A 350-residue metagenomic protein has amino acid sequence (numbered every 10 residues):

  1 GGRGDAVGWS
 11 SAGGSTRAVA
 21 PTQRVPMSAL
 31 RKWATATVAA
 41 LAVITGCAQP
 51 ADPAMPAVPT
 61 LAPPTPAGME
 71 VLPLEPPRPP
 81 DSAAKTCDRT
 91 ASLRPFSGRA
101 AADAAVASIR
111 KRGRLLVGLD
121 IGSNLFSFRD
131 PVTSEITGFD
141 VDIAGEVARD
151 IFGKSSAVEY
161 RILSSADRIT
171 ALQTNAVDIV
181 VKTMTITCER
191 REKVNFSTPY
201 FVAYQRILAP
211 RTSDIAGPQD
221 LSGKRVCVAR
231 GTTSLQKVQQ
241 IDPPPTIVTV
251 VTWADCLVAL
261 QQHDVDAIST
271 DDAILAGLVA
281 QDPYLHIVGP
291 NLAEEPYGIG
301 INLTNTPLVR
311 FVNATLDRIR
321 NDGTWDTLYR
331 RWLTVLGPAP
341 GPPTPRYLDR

Functional and structural regions predicted by a protein language model:
C47-A51: Bacterial signal peptide processing site
T60-V180: Extracytoplasmic small-molecule ligand-binding "clamshell" domains of the periplasmic binding protein/Venus flytrap
T65-A100, T232, I299-G337: Extended ligand-binding regions for polar small-molecule ligands
N124, I136-I151, M184-T187, A203-L257 (+1 more regions): Bilobed "Venus flytrap"/periplasmic-binding protein-like clamshell domains and structurally analogous long
G145, S156-D220: Acidic, polar ligand-binding/catalytic clefts
T183-E192, Q261-E294: A ligand-binding cleft/hinge motif common to bilobed small-molecule-binding domains
F201-A209, A276-T315, V335-R350: Periplasmic-binding protein-like
